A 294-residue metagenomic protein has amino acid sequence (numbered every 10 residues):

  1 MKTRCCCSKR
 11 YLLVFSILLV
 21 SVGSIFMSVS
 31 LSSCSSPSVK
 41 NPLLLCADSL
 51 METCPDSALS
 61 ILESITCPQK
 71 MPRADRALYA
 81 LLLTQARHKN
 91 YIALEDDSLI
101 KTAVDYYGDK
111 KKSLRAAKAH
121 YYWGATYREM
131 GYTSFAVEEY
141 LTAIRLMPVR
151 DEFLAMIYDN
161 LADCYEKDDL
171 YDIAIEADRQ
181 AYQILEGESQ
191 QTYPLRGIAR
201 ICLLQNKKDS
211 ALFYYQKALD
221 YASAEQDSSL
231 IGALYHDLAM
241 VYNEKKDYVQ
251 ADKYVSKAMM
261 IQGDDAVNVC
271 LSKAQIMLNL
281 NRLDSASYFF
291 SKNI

Functional and structural regions predicted by a protein language model:
M1-Y11: N-terminal secretory signal peptides that target proteins for export/translocation
K9, V14-F15, T84: Intrinsically disordered, low-complexity segments enriched in polar/charged small residues
V14-S30: Bacterial N-terminal signal peptides
L31-I294: A "functional boundary" signal
